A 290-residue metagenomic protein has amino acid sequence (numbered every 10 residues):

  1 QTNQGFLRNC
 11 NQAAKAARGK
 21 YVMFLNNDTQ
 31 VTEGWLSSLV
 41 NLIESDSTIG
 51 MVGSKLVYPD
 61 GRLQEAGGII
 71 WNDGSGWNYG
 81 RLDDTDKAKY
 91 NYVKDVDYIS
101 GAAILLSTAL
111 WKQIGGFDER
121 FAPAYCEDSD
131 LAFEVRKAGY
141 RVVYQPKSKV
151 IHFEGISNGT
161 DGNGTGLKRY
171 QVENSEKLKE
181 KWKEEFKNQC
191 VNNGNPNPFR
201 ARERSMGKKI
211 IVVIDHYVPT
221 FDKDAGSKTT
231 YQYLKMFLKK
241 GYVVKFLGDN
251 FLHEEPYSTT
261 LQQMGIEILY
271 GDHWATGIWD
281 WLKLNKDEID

Functional and structural regions predicted by a protein language model:
Q1-A17: Glycine-rich, basic loop-to-helix element that forms the pyrophosphate-binding segment of sugar-nucleotide handling
V22: Short aromatic/hydrophobic "clamp" motif used to bind/position activated sugar donors
L25-N27: Catalytic metal- and UDP-sugar-binding loop of GT-A-like glycosyltransferases, i.e., residues flanking the conserved
T29-W71: Conserved donor NDP-sugar-binding/catalytic core segment of glycosyltransferases
E33-V40, N91, D95-G115, R120-I151: A short, conserved alpha-helix in the catalytic core of glycosyltransferases
G50, D60-G61, D73-D95, S100 (+3 more regions): C-terminal, non-catalytic tails of nucleotide-sugar-dependent glycosyltransferases
Y217-T229: A short, glycine/small-residue-rich beta-strand->loop->alpha-helix junction that serves as a flexible
G241-L269, H273-T276: N-terminal strand-loop element at the rim of the active site of nucleotide-sugar-dependent glycosyltransferases
